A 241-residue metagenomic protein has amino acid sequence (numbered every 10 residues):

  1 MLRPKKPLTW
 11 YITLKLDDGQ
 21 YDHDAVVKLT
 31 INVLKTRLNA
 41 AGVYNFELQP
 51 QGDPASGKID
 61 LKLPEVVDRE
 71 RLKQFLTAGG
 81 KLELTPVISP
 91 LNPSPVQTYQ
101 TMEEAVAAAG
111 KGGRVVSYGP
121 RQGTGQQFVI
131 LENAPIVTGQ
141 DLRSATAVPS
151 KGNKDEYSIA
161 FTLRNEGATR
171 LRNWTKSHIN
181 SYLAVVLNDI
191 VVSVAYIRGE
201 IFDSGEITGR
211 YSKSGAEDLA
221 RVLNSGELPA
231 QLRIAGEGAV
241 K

Functional and structural regions predicted by a protein language model:
R3-K6, W10-I197, F202-E206, L219 (+1 more regions): Non-transmembrane, solvent-exposed regions of membrane trafficking/translocation machinery
I207-Y211: Long amphipathic alpha-helical assembly cores
S212, P229: Short, flexible micro-motifs
A239-K241: Short helix-loop junctions at transmembrane helix boundaries
